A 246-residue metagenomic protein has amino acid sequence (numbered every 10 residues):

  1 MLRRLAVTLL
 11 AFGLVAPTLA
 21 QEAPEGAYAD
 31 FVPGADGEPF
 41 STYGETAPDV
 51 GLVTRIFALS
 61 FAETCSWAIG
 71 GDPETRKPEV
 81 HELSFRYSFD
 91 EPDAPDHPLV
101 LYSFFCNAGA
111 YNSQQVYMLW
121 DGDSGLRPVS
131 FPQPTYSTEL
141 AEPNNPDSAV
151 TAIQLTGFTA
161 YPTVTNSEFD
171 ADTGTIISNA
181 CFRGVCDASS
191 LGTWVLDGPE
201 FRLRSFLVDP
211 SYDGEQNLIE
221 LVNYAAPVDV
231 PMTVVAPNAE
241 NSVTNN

Functional and structural regions predicted by a protein language model:
M1-R4: Positively charged n-region of N-terminal signal peptides that target proteins for export
A6-A16: Bacterial N-terminal signal peptides
Q21-H97: Terminal domain-start segments
A94-F105, Q114-Y117, D170-N179: Acidic/hydrophobic-patterned starts of short beta strands in beta-sheet-rich repeat architectures
F104-Y111, G122-D123, N179-V185: Short, flexible beta-strand-to-coil junctions
A110-M118, C186-T193: Structural motif
W120-S130: Surface-exposed loop/turn elements that mediate protein-protein interactions on large endomembrane-trafficking
S130-N245: Short aromatic loop motif centered on NTY/YTY
